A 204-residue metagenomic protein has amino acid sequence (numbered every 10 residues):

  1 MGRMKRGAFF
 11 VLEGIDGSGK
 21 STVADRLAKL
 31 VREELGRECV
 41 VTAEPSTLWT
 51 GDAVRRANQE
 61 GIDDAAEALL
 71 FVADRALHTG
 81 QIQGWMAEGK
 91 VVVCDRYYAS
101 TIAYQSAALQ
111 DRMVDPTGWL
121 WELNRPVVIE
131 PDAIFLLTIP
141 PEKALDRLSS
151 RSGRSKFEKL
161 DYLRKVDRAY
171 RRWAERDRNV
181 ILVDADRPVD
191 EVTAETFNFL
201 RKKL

Functional and structural regions predicted by a protein language model:
M1-F9: Extreme N-terminal, non-catalytic leader segments that precede Walker-type/kinase nucleotide-binding cores
G2-R3, R26-L30, E142-L204: NTP-dependent small-molecule kinase module
L12: Hydrophobic anchor at the beta1->P-loop junction of P-loop NTPases
I15: P-loop (Walker A) phosphate-binding loop of NTP-binding proteins
K20: Conserved lysine of the Walker
V23: Hydrophobic positions on the alpha1 helix immediately C-terminal to the Walker A/P-loop
E34-P126: ATP-dependent small-molecule kinase phosphotransfer cores that center on conserved nucleotide phosphate-binding segments
S100-R168: A glycine- and Lys/Arg-enriched "phosphate-lid" helix/loop adjacent to the NTP-binding pocket of small-molecule kinases
